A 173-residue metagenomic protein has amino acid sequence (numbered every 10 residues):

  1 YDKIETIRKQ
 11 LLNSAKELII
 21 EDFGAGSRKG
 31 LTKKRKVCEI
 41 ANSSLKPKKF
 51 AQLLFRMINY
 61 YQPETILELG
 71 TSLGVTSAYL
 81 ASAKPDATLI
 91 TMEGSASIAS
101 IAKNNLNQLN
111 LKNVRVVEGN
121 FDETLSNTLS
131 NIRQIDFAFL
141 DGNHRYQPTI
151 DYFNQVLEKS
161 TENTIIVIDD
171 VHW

Functional and structural regions predicted by a protein language model:
Y1-F137, N143-V167, V171-W173: A short alpha-helical cap/connector motif
